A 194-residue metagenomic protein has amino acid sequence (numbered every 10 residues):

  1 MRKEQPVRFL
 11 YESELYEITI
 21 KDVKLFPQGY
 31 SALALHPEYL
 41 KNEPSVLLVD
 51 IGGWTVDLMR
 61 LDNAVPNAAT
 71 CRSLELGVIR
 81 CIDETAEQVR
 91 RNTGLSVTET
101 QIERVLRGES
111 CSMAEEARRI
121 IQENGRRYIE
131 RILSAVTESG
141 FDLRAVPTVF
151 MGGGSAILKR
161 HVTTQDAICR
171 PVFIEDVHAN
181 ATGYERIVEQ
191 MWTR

Functional and structural regions predicted by a protein language model:
M1-V46, N67-R80, T100-R194: Nucleotide/phosphate-binding catalytic cleft detector across ATP-hydrolyzing and phosphate-transferring enzymes
Y39-N67, T85: Gly/Thr-rich phosphate-binding beta-strand-loop-beta motif of the actin/hexokinase/Hsp70
D57-M59, N63-V65, R91-N92, I187-R194: Short, highly charged low-complexity linear segments
E84-V89, T93: C-terminal, non-catalytic macromolecule-binding modules
L95-E99: Short, structured loop/turn "capping" segments at alpha-beta junctions
